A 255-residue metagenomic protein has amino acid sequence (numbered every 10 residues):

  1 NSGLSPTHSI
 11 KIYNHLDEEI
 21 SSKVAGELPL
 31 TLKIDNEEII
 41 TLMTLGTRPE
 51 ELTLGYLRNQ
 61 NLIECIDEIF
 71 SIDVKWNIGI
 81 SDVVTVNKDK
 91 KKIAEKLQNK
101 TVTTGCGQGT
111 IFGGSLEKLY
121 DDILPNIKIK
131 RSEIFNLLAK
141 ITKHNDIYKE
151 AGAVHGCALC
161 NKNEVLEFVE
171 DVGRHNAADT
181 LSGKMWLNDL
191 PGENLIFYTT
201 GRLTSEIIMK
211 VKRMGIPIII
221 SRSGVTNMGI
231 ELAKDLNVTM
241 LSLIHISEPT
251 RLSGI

Functional and structural regions predicted by a protein language model:
N1-G156, C160-N161, L166-F168: Intrinsically disordered, low-complexity regions enriched in acidic/Ser/Thr/Pro/Gln residues
K149-A153, C157-F197: Glycine- and Gly-Pro-enriched alpha-helical subdomains that act as flexible, kink-prone "lid/hinge" or packing modules
N163-E164, V211, A233: Buried hydrophobic positions in well-ordered alpha/beta secondary-structure cores of metabolic enzymes
G173, R222-N227, S247: Short, acidic/turn-prone active-site loops that include or flank metal/cofactor- and phosphate-binding residues
A178, I208, G229-I230: Generic hydrophobic/aromatic pocket-lining and core-packing "Φ" positions
N188-V225: Extracellular/luminal Protease-associated
M228, L232-L243: C-terminal binding/interaction regions
I244-I255: Single conserved hydrophobic/aromatic residue that forms the stacking wall/gate of nucleotide- or nucleobase-binding
